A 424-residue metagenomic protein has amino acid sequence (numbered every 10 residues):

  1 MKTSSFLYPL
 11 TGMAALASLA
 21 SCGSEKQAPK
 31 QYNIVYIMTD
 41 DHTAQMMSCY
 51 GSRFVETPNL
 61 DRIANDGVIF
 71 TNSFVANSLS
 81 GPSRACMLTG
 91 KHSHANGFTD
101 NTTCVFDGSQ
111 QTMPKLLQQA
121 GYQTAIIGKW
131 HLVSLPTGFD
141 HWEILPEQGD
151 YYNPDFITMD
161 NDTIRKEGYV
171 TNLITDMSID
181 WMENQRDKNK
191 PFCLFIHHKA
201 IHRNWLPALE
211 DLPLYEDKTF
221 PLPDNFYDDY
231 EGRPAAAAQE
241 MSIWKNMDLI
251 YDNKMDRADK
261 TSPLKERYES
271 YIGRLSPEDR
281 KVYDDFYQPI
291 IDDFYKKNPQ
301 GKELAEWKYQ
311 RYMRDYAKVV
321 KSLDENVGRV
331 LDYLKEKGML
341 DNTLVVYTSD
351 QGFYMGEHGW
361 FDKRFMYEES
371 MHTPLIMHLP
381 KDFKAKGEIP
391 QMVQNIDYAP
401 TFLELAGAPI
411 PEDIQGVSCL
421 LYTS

Functional and structural regions predicted by a protein language model:
K2-S424: Formylglycine-dependent sulfatase
